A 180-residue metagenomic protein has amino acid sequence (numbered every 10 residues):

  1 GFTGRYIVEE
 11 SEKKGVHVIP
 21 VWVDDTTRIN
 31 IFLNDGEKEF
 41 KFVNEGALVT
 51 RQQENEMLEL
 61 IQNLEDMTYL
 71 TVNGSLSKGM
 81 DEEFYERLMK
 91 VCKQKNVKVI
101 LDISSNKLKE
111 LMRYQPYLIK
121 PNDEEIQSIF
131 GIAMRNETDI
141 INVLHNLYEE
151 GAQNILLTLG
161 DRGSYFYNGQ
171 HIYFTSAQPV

Functional and structural regions predicted by a protein language model:
G1-R28: Substrate-binding N-lobe of the ribokinase-like
Y6-K14, N34-G36, V91, H171: Glycine-rich loop at the start of a catalytic domain that most often binds anionic cofactors/ligands
W22-V23, F32-N34, V43, T71-N73 (+2 more regions): Short beta-strand segments
L33-D66: Conserved phosphate-binding/catalytic loop of the ribokinase/pfkB sugar-kinase fold
K41-V43, M67-S75, D102, K120-E125: Short beta-strands and strand-loop turn motifs
A47-T50, L76-M80, K107-K109, S164: Short, small-residue-enriched loops and turns at beta-alpha junctions that line or gate enzyme active sites
E86-I172: Conserved phosphate/ATP/ADP-binding segment of small-molecule kinases
F174-V180: Short pre-catalytic strand/loop immediately N-terminal to key active-site residues, enriched for Gly-Thr
